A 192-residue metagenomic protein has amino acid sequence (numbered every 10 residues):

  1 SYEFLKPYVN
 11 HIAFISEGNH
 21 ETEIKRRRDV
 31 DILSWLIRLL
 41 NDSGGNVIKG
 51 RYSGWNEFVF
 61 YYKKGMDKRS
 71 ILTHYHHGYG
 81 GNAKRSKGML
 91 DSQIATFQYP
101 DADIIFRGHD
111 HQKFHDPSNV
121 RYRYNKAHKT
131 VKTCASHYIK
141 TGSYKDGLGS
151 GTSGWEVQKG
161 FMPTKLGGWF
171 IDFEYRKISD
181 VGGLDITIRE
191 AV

Functional and structural regions predicted by a protein language model:
S1-V192: Extended recognition/assembly regions associated with phosphoester-bond processing machinery
